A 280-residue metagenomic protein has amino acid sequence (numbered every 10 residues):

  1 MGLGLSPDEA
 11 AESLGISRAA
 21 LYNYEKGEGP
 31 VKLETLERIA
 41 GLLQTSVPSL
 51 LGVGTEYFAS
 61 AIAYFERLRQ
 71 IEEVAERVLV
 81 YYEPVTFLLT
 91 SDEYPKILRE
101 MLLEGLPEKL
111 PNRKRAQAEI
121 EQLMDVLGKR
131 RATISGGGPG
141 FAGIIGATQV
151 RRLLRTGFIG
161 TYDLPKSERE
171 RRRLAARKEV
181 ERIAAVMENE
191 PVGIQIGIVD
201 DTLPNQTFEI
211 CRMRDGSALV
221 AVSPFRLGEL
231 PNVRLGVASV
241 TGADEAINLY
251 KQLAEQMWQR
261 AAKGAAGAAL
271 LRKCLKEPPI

Functional and structural regions predicted by a protein language model:
M1-E66: Basic, Lys/Arg-rich alpha-helical nucleic-acid-recognition elements, primarily the DNA-binding modules of transcription
G4, Y22, L33, I71 (+2 more regions): A near-ubiquitous, low-amplitude feature marking generic local secondary-structure context
S6, I16, T35, V47 (+5 more regions): Sparse, context-dependent recognition of short Cys/His-centered cofactor- or disulfide-binding micro-motifs
P7, A11-G15, A19-K26, Y64-F65 (+6 more regions): Alpha-helical context
E25-G27, A61, R67, A132-T133 (+2 more regions): Generic signature of intrinsically disordered, low-complexity segments enriched in small/polar residues
K32-L33, L43, A61-I62, R69-E73 (+4 more regions): Charge-rich, low-complexity amphipathic helices in intrinsically disordered tails/linkers adjacent to domains
T45-G105: Charged, helix-prone or intrinsically disordered regulatory segments positioned adjacent to compact structured domains
P84-P279: Hydrophobic protein-protein interaction segments
